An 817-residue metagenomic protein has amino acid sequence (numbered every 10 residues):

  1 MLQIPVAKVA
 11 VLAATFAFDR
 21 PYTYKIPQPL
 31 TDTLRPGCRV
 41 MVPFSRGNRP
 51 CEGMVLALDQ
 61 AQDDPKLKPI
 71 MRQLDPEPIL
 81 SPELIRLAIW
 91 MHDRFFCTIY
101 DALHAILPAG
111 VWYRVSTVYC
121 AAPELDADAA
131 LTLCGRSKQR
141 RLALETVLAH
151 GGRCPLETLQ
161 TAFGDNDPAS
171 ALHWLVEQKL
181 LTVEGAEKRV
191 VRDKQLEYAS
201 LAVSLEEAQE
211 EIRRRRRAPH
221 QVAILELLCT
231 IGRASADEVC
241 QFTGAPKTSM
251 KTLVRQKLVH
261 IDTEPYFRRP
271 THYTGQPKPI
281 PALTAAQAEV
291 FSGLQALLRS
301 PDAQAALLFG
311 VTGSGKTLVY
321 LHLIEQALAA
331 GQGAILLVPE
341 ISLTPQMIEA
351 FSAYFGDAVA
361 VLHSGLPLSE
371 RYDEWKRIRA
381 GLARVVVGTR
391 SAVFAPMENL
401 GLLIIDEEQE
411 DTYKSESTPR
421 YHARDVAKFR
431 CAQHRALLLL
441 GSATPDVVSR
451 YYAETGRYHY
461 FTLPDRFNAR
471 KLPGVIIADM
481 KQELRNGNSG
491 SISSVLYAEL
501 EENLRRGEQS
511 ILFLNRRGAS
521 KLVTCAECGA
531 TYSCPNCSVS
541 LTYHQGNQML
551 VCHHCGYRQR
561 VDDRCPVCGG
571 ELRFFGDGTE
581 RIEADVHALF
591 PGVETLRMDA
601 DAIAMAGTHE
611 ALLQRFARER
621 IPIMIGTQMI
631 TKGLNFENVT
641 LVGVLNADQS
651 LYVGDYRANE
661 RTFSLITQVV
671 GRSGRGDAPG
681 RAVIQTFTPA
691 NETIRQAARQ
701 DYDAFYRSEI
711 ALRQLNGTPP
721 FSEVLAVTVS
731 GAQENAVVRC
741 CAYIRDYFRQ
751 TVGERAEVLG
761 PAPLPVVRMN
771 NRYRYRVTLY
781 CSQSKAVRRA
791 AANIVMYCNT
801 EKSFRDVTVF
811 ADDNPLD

Functional and structural regions predicted by a protein language model:
M1-S442, E454-R470, Y780, R788-A792 (+2 more regions): Accessory, non-ATPase domains that flank or precede helicase/AAA+ motor cores in DNA-metabolism machines
P5-A7, E197, E723-L725, Y773-Y775: Short beta-strand micro-motifs in enzyme catalytic cores
T15, F590-V593, F748-E757, E801-D806: Short secondary-structure junctions
R35-P36, A736-R749: A short, contiguous, amphipathic alpha-helix enriched in charged residues
T182, L596, V752-L764, R805-D813: Short beta-strand elements
G275-T284, A288-Q295, P301-V738, E754 (+4 more regions): Inter-lobe coupling/hinge segments of SF2-like helicase ATPases
Y702-A704, I710, R745-Q750, S784 (+1 more regions): Surface-exposed amphipathic alpha-helical segments in non-transmembrane regions that serve as interaction surfaces
Y747-S784, A790-I794: C-terminal structured "cap/appendage" subdomains that terminate the fold
